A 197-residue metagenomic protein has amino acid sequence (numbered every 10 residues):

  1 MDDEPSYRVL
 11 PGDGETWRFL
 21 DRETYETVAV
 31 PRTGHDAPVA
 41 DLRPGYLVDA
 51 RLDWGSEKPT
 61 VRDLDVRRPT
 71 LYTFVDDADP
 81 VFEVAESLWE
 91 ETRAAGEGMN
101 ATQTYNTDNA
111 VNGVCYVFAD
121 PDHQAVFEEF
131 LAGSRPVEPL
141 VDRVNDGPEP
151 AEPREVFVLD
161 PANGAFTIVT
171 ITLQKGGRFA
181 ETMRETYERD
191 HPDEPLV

Functional and structural regions predicted by a protein language model:
M1-E15, D79-T107: Structural detector for short beta-strands of small beta-barrel domains
M1-S6, P11, D36-R43, L47-D49: Beta-strand-enriched, solvent-exposed domains that form extended recognition/catalytic surfaces
W17-R22: SH3/SH3-like beta-barrel fold
T24-D41: Beta-strand/loop nucleic-acid-binding surfaces
R32-D36, R67, D120: A short, sequence-level motif marking secondary-structure junctions
P44-R62, E152-D160: Flexible glycine-rich surface loops and low-complexity tracts that mediate binding to linear polymers
D53-V84: OB-fold/S1-family single-stranded nucleic acid-binding modules
L88-V197: Nucleic-acid-binding small beta-barrel platforms of the OB/S1 family and closely associated recruitment extensions
